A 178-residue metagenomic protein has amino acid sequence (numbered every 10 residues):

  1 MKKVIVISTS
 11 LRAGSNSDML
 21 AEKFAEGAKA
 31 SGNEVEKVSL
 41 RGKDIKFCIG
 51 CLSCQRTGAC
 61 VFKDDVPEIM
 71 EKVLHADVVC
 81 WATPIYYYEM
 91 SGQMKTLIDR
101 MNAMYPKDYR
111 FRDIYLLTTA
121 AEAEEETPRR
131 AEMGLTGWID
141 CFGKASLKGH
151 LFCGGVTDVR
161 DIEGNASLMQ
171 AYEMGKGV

Functional and structural regions predicted by a protein language model:
M1-T83, Y88-M104, R160-V178: N-terminal beta1-alpha1-beta2 submodule of the flavodoxin-like/Rossmannoid cofactor-binding fold
I5-I7, E36-V38, Y115-T118, K148-L151: Hydrophobic/aromatic beta-strand patches that form the interior of the parallel beta-sheet core in alpha/beta enzyme
T83, G154-G155: Residues that line or immediately flank small-molecule/substrate-binding pockets and catalytic motifs
G92-Q93, Y105-G149: Short, glycine-/small-residue-rich phosphate/pyrophosphate-handling segment
T119, G155-D161: A short acidic, helix-capping loop that chelates divalent metal ions and anchors anionic groups
L135-C153, I162, Y172, G177-V178: A charged, well-structured terminal subsegment
